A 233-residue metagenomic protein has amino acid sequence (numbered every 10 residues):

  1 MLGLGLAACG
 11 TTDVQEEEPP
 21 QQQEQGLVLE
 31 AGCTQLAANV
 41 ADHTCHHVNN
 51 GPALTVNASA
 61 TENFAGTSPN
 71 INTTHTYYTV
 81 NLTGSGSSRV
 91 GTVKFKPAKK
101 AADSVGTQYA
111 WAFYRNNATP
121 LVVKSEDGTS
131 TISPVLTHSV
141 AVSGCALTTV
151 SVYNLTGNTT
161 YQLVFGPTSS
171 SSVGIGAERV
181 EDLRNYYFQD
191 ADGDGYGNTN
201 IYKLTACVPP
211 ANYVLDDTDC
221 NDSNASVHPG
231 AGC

Functional and structural regions predicted by a protein language model:
G5-A8: C-terminal motif of bacterial Sec signal peptides marking the signal peptidase cleavage site
G10-D13: Bacterial signal peptide processing site
Q15-E17, L27-N57, K96-K99, S125-P134 (+1 more regions): C-terminal edge strands of extracellular/lumenal beta-sandwich accessory domains
V40-S85: Transition segment at domain starts
T67-G106, A110-W111, A146-Y153: Non-catalytic, beta-strand-enriched accessory regions in extracellular/secretory proteins and membrane protein
F113-N117, F165-P167: Non-cytosolic beta-sheet module surface loops
A118-A146: Surface-exposed beta-strand/loop patches in noncatalytic accessory domains and peripheral targeting/linker segments
R184-C233: Membrane-associated feature with strongest affinity for ZDHHC
